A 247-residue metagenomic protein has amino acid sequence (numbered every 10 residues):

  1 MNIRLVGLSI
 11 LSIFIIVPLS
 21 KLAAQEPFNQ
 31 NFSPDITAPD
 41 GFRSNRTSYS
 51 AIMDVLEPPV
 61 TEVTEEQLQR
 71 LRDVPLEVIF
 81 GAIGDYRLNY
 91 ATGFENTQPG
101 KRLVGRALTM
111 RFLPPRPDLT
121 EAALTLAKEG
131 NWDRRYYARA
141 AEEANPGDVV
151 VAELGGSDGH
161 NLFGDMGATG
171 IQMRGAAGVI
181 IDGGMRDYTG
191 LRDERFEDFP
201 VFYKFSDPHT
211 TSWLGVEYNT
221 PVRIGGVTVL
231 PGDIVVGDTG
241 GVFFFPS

Functional and structural regions predicted by a protein language model:
M1-S9: Bacterial N-terminal signal peptides that target proteins for export
S9-K21: Bacterial N-terminal signal peptides
V55-G130: N-terminal low-complexity or amphipathic/hydrophobic leaders
T92-F94, V151-E153, V179-G183, V201-Y203 (+1 more regions): General beta-strand structural signal in soluble alpha/beta enzymes
W132, A138-G183: Extracellular/luminal Protease-associated
Q172-T211: Ligand/cofactor pocket segment of small-molecule handling proteins
K204-S247: Acidic, glycine-rich flexible loop/linker segments
